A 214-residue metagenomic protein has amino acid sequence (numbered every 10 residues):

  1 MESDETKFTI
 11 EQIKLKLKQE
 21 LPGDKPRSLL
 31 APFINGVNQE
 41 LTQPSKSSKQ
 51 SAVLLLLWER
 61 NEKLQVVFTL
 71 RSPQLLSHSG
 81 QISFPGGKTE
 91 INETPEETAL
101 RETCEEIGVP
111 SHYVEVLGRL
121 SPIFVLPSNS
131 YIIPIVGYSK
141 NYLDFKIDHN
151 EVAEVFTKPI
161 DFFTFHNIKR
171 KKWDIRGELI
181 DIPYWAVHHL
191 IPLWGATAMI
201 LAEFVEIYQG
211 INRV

Functional and structural regions predicted by a protein language model:
M1-Q81, K88-E105, V109-L117, I123-Y142 (+1 more regions): N-terminal leader/linker segments that precede catalytic domains of diphosphate-processing enzymes
I82-S83, S130-I132, N150, K171: Short, glycine/charged-enriched secondary-structure capping and boundary segments
I147-P183: NUDIX/MutT-family hydrolases
